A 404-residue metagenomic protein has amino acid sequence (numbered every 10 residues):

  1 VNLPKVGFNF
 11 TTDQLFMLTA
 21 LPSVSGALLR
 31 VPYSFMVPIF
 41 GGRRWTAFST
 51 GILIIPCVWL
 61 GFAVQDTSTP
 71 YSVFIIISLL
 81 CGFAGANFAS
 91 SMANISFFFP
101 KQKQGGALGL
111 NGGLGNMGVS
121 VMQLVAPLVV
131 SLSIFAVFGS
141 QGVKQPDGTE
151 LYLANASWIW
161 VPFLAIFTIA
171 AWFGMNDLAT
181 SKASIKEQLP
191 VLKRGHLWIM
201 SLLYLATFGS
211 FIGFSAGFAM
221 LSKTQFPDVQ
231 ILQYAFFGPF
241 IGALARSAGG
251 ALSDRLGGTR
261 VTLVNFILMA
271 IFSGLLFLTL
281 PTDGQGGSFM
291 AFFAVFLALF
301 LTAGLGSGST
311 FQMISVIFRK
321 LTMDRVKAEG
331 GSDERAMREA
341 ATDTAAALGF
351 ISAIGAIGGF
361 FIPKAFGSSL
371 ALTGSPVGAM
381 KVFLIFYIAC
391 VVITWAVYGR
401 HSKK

Functional and structural regions predicted by a protein language model:
V1, R194-A243, S247, S307 (+2 more regions): Extracytoplasmic gate region of multi-pass secondary transporters
M17-F35, F236-G249: Central cavity-lining transmembrane alpha-helices of secondary-active solute carriers, predominantly the Major
L28-Y71: Conserved MFS/SLC helix-loop-helix module at the cytosolic interface between two early adjacent transmembrane helices
G51-T67, I267-G286: C-terminal ends and interior cores of transmembrane alpha-helices in multi-pass membrane transporters/permeases
P70-A86, G287-S307: Hydrophobic core of transmembrane alpha-helices in multi-pass small-molecule transporters, especially MFS/SLC-type
F74-L114: Cytoplasmic helix-loop-helix junction between adjacent transmembrane helices in 12-TM secondary transporters
G85, G105-S131, L348-I362: Glycine-rich segments within core transmembrane alpha-helices of 12-TM secondary carriers
S131, I159-S181, I393-V397: C-terminal membrane-cytosol helix-exit motif in multi-pass small-molecule transporters
